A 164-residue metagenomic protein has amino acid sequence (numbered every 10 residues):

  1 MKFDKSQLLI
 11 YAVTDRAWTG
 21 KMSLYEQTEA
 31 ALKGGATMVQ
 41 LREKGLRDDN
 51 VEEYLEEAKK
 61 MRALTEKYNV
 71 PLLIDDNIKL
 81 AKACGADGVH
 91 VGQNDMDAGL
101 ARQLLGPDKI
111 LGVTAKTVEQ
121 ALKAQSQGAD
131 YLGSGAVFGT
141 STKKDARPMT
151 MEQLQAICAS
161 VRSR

Functional and structural regions predicted by a protein language model:
M1-G88, D95-M96, Q103-D130, A146-M149 (+2 more regions): Conserved N-terminal beta1-alpha1 strand-loop-helix module at the mouth
M96-G99, S141: A short, polar/charged loop-to-alpha-helix boundary motif
